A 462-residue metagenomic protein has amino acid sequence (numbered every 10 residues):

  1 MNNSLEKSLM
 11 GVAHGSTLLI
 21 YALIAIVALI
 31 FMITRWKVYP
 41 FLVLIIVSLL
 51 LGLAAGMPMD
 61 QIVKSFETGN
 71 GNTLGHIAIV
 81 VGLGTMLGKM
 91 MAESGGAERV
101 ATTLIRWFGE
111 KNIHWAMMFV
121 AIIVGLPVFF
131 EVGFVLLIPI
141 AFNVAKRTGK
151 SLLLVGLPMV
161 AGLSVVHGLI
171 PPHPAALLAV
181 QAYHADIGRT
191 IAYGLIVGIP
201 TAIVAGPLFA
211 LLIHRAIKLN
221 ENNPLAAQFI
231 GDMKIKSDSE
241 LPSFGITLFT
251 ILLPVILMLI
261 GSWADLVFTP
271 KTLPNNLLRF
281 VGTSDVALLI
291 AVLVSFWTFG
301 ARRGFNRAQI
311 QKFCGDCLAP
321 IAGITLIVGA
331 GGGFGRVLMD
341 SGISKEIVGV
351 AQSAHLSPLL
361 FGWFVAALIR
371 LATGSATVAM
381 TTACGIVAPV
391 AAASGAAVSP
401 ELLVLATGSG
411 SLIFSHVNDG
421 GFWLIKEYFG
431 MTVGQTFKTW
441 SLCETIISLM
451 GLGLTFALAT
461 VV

Functional and structural regions predicted by a protein language model:
S4-S16, A192-K312: Long, contiguous bundles of hydrophobic transmembrane helices that form the permeation core of multi-pass
S16-I20, M59, G71-I77, L104-F119 (+5 more regions): Membrane-interfacial loop-to-helix junctions in multi-pass transporters
Y21-I33, I45-L53, V81-M86, A121-V124 (+7 more regions): Hydrophobic core segments of alpha-helical transmembrane domains in multi-pass membrane transport and ion-translocation
R35-P40, L74-I77, G88-E98, V124-I138 (+4 more regions): Short helix-coil transition sites and intra-membrane helix breaks within transmembrane domains of multi-pass
L42-I45, S65-E98, F280-G342: Core transmembrane alpha-helical segments of multi-pass membrane transporters/permeases
I105-R189, Y193, A372-S409: Hydrophobic transmembrane alpha-helices that form the pore/transport pathway of multi-pass ion and small-solute
K111, G198, P358-V462: C-terminal transmembrane helix pair
N143-V255, G421-L454, L458: Membrane-core helix-loop-helix motifs of multi-pass transport proteins
